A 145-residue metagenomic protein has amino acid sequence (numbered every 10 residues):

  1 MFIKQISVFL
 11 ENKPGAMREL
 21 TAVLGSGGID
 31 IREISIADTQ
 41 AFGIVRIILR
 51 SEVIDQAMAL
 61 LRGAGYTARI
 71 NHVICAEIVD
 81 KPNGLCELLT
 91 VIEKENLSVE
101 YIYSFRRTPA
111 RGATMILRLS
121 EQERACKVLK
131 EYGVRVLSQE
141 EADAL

Functional and structural regions predicted by a protein language model:
M1-L145: A conserved regulatory-domain signal marking ACT and ACT-like small-molecule sensing domains and adjacent regulatory
